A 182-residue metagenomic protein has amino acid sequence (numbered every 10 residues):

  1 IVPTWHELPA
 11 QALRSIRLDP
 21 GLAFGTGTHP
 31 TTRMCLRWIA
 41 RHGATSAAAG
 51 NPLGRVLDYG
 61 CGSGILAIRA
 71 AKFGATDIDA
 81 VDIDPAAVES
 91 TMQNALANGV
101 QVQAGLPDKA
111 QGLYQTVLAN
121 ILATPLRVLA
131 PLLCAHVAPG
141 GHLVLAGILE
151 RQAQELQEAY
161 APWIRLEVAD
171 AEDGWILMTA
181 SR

Functional and structural regions predicted by a protein language model:
I1-T26: Non-catalytic substrate-recognition/targeting regions of SAM-dependent transferases
W5, W38, Y59, W163 (+1 more regions): Tryptophan-centered motif/residue detector
E7, G64, R151: Surface-exposed, flexible loop/turn segments at secondary-structure boundaries
S15-I16, R55, Q103, T116: Structural motif
D19-G25, D58-G62, P139, V144-L145 (+1 more regions): Short glycine/serine/threonine-biased micro-segments
L22, T26-K109: Conserved SAM/SAH cofactor-binding pocket of Class I
H42, D77, V81-R182: S-adenosylmethionine
